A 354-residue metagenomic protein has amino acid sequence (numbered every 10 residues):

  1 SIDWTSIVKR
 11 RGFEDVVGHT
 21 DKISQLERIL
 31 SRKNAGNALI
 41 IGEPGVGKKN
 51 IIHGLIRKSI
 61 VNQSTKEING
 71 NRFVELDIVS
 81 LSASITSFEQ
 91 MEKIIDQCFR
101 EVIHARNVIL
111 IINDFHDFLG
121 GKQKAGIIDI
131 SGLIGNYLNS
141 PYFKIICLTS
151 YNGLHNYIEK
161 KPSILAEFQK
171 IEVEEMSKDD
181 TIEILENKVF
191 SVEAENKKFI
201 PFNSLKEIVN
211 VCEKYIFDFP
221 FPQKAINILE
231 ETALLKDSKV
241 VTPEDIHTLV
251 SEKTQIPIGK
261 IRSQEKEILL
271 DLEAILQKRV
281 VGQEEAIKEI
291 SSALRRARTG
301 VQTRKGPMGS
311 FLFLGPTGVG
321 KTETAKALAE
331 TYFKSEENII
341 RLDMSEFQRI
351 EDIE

Functional and structural regions predicted by a protein language model:
S1-E354: AAA+ P-loop NTPase nucleotide-binding core of proteostasis motors
